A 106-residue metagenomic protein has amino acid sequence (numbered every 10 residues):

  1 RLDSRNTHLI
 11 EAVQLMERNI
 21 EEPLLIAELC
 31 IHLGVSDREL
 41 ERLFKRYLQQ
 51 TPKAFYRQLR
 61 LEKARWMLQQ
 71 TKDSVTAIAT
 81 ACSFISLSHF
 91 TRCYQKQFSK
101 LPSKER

Functional and structural regions predicted by a protein language model:
R1-L9, V13-Q14: Accessory alpha-helical/coil subdomains and C-terminal extensions that flank or cap enzyme catalytic cores
E11-Q14, R18, A77, K104: Charged/polar, solvent-exposed surface patches and flexible loops
Q14, P23-E28, V35, K45-S86: Terminal helix-turn-helix DNA-binding modules in bacterial transcription factors
L40: Helix-turn-helix DNA-binding module
Q69-Q70, A81-R106: …primarily DNA-binding HTH/wHTH and HhH modules…
